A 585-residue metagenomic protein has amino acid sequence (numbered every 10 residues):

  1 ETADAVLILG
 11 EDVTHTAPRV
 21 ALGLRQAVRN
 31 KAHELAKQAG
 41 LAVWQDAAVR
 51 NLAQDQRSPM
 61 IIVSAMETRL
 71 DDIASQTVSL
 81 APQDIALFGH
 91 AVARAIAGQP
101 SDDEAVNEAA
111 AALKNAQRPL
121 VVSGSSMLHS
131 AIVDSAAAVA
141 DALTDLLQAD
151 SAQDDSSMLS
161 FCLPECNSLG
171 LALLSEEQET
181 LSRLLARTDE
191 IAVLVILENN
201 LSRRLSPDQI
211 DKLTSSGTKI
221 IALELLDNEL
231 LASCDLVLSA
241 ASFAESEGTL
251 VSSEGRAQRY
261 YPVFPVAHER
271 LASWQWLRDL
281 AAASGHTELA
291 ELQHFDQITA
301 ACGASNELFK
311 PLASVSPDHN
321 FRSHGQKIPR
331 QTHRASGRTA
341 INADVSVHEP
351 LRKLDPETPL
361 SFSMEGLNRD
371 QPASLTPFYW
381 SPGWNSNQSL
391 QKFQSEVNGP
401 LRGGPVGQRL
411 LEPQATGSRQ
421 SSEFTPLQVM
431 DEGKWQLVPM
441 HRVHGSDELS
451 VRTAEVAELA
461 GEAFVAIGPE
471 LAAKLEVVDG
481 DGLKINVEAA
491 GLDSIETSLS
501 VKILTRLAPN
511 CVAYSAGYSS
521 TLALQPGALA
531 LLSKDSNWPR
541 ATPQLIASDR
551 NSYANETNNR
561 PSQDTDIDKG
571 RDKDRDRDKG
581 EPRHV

Functional and structural regions predicted by a protein language model:
E1: Glycine-rich oxoanion-binding loops at beta->alpha junctions
A5, T14-G124, L128-H129: Long, well-ordered, tryptophan-enriched scaffold segments
I8, T16, V20-R69, A136 (+5 more regions): A cross-kingdom feature strongest in bacterial/archaeal respiratory oxidoreductases
G10, V28-L35, V92-I96, P100 (+4 more regions): Structural signal for hydrophobic packing residues in well-ordered secondary-structure cores of soluble enzyme domains
L35-A39, A149-L159, E288-F295: Flexible, glycine/charged-enriched surface loops at secondary-structure junctions
I85, G89, E269-S273, L277: Short, charged, low-complexity patches
D103, W274, E288-N306: Internal, active-site/partner-interface "lid" segment
P119-R187: A glycine-rich, hydrophobic/aromatic-adjacent loop/helix-cap motif
